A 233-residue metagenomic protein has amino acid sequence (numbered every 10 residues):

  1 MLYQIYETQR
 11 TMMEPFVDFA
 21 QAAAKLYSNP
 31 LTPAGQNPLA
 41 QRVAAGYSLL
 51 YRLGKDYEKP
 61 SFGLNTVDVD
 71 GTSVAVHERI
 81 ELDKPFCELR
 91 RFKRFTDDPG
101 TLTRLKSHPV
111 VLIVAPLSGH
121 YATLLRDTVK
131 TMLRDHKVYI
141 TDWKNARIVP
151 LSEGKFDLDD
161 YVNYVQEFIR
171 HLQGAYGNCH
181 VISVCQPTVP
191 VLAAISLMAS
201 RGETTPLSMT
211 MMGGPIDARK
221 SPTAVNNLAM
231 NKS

Functional and structural regions predicted by a protein language model:
M1-S233: N-terminal cap/leader regions of alpha/beta-hydrolase-fold enzymes, predominantly small-molecule hydrolases
